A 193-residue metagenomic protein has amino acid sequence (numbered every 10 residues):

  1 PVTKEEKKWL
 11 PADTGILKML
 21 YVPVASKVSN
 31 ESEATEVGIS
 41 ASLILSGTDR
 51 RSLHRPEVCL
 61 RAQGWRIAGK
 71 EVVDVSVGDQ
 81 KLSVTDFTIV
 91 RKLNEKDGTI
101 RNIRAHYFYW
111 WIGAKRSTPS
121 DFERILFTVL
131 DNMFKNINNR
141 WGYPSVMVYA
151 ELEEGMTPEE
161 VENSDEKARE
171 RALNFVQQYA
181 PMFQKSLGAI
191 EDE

Functional and structural regions predicted by a protein language model:
V2-F134: Short, solvent-exposed recognition patches
L130-E193: Long, compositionally biased interface segments
